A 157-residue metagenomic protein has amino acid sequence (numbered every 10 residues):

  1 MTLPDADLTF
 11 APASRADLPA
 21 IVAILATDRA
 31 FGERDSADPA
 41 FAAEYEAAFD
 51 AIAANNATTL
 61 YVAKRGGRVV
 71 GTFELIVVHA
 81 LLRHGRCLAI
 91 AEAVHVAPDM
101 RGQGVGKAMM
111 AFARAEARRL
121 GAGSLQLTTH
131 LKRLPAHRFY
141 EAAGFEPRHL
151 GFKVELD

Functional and structural regions predicted by a protein language model:
L8, G67-T72, A89: Glycine-rich phosphate/pyrophosphate-binding loop shared by adenosine-nucleotide-utilizing enzymes
T9-A23: A short beta-loop-alpha structural element at the N-terminal edge of CoA-dependent acyl/N-acetyltransferase catalytic
A26-A48: Conserved GNAT-fold acetyl-CoA-binding loop/helix
D50-V62, I90, E146: A short helix-loop-beta-strand connector motif used in the catalytic cores of GNAT acetyltransferases and, in some
L60-V62, R68-V77, H95: Conserved beta-strand in the GNAT
E92-V96, G102-A115, R138, A142: Conserved acetyl-CoA-binding loop-helix of GNAT-fold acetyltransferases
M110, A117-T129: Conserved GNAT acetyl-CoA-binding A-motif
L127-A136, K153-E155: Conserved beta-strand-loop-alpha-helix junction that forms the acyl-donor binding cleft
